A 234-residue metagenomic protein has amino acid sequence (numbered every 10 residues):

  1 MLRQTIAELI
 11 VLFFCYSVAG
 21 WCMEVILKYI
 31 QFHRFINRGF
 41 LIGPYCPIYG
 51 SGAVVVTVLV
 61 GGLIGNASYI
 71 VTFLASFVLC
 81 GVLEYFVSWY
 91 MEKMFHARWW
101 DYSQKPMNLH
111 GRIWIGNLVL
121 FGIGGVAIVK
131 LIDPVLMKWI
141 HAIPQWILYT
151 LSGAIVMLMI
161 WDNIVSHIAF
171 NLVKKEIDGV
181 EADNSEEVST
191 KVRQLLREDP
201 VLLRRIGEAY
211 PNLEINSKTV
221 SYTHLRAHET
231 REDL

Functional and structural regions predicted by a protein language model:
R3, Q31-V58, G62-A67, K93-D133 (+1 more regions): Functional transmembrane or membrane-interface alpha-helices that line membrane-embedded catalytic, ligand-binding
I10-I26, P47-V55, L59, I70 (+5 more regions): Hydrophobic, lipid-facing residues on alpha-helical transmembrane segments of integral membrane proteins
R38-L41, V71-F73, H141-Q145: Non-cytosolic membrane-interface motifs at loop->transmembrane helix junctions
P134-A142: Membrane-interface helix termini and inter-helical loops of multi-pass transporters
Y149-H167: Alpha-helical membrane-embedded segments
L172-L196: Short, highly charged, low-complexity non-transmembrane loops/tails of multi-pass membrane proteins
L202-R205, A209: Long, charge-rich alpha-helical interaction segments
T223-T230: Conserved small/polar residues in nucleotide/adenosyl-binding loops
